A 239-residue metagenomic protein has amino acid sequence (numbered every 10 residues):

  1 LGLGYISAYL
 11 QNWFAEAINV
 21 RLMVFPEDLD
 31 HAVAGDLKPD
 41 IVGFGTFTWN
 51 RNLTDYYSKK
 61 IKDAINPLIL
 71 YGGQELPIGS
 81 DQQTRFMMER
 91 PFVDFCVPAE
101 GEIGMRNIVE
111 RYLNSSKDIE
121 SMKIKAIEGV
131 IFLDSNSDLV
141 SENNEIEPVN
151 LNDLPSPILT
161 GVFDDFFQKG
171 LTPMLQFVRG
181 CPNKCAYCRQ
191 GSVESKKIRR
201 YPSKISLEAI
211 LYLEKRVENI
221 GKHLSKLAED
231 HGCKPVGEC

Functional and structural regions predicted by a protein language model:
L1-L3: Glycine- and acidic-residue-enriched helix-capping/strand-helix junction motifs
Y5, P91, E100-I103, Y201 (+1 more regions): A general alpha-helical scaffold signature found inside nucleotide-binding enzyme cores
A8, K59, T84-R85, N152 (+2 more regions): Active-site phosphate/pyrophosphate- and oxyanion-stabilizing loops and adjacent acidic/basic residues in soluble
Y9, W13, I18-E145: Glycine-rich beta-alpha loop elements in corrinoid/cobalamin-binding modules across cobalamin-dependent enzymes
G129, L139-V140, L151, T172-M174: A residue-level signal for beta-strand positions that form part of recognition/binding surfaces within mature
N143-V149, L154: Conserved phosphate-binding/catalytic region of the ribokinase-like
N152-C239: Radical SAM [4Fe-4S] cluster-binding motif and immediate context
